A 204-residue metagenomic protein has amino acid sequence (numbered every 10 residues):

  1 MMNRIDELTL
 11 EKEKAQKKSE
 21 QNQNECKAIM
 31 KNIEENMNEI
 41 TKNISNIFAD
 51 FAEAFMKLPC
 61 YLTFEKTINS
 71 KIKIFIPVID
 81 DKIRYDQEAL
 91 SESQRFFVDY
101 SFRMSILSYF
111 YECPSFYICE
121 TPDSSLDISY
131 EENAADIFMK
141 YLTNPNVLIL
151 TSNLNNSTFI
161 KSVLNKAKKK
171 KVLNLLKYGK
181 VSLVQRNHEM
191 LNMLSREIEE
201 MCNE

Functional and structural regions predicted by a protein language model:
M1-K66, K82, I118: Charged, surface-exposed helical/loop "interaction arms" that form contiguous linear patches used for dimerization
T67-K73: Short, flexible loop/turn motifs enriched in small residues
K73-F102, T121-S129: Conserved ABC ATPase signature
L90, S108-E112, K140-N144: Conserved catalytic network of the ASCE P-loop NTPase/AAA+ motor domain
C113-P114, L126-D136: Conserved D-loop/post-Walker B switch-helix segment of ABC ATPase nucleotide-binding domains
C113-T121: Catalytic Walker B motif of ABC-type/P-loop ATPase nucleotide-binding domains
N133-E204: C-terminal lobe/lid and adjacent interdomain/linker elements of RecA-like ASCE P-loop ATPase modules
